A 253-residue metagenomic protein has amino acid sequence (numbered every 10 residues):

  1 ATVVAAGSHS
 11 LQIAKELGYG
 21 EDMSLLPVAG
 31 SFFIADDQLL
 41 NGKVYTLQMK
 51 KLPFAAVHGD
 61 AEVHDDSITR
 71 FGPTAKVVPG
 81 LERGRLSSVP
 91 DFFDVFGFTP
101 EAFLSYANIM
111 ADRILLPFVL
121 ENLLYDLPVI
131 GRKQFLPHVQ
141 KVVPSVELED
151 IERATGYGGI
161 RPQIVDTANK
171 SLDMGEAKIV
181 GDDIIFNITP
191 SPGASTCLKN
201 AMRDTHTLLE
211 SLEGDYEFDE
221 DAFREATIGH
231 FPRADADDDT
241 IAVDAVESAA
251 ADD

Functional and structural regions predicted by a protein language model:
A1-D91: Flavin-dependent oxidoreductases
E16, H138, V142, A226: Residues that form generic nucleotide/phosphate-binding pockets
L40-V44, H64, V165-M174, P232-A242: Short, charged low-complexity intrinsically disordered segments located at boundaries of structured domains
A56, I114-L115, S248: Mid-to-C-terminal Rossmann-like scaffold of FAD/NAD(P)H-dependent oxidoreductases
V95-F218: C-terminal catalytic lobe of FAD-dependent flavoproteins
L212-A242: Active-site-proximal substrate-binding core of FAD-dependent oxidoreductases
E247-D253: Long, low-complexity, intrinsically disordered segments
